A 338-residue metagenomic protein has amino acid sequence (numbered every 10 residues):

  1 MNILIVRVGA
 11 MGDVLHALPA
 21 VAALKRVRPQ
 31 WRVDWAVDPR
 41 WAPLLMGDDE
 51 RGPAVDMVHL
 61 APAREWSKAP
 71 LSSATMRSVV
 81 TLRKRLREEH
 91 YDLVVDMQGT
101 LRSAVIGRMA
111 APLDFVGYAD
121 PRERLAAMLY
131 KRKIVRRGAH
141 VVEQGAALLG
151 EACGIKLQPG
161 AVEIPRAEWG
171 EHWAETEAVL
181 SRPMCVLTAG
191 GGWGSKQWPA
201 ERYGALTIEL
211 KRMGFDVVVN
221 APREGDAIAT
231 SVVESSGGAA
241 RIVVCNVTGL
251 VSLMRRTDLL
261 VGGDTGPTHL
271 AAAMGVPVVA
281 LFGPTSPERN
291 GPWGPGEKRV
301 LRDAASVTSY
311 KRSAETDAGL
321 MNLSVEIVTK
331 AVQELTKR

Functional and structural regions predicted by a protein language model:
M1-R338: Catalytic machinery of carbohydrate-active enzymes, primarily nucleotide-sugar-dependent glycosyltransferases
